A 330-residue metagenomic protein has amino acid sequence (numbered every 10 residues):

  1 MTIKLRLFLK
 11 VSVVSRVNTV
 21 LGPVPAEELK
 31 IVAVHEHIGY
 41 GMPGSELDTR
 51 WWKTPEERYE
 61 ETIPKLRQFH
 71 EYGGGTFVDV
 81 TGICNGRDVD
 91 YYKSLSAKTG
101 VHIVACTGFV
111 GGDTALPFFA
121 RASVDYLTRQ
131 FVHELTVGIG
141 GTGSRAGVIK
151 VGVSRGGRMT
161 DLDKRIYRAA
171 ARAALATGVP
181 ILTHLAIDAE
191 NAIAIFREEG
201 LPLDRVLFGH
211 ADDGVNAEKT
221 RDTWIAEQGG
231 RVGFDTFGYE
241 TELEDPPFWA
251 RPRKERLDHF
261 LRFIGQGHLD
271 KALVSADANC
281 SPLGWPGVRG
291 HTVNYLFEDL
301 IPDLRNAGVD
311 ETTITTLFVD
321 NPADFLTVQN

Functional and structural regions predicted by a protein language model:
V11-E46: Replace "His-x-His-based motif
S15-G22, Y295-N330: Mid-to-C-terminal alpha-helical segments outside catalytic/metal-binding sites
K30-G39, L47-H102, D125-S144: Alpha-helical scaffold segments that flank or form the walls of functional sites
H35, F77, F109, A174 (+4 more regions): Divalent metal-coordination and catalytic microenvironments
M42-E46, V89, A189-F196, A217-I225 (+3 more regions): Histidine/acidic-residue-rich catalytic or RNA/ligand-binding cores of hydrolases and nuclease-related proteins
S94-A97, H102-V104, G108-A176, P180 (+3 more regions): Active-site gating/metal-coordination segments in enzymes
A171, L175-R262: Catalytic pocket-lining loop regions of alpha/beta-barrel enzymes, especially the amidohydrolase/enolase/GH5 lineages
H184, F234-F237, H268-G290: Short acidic/histidine-rich active-site segments
